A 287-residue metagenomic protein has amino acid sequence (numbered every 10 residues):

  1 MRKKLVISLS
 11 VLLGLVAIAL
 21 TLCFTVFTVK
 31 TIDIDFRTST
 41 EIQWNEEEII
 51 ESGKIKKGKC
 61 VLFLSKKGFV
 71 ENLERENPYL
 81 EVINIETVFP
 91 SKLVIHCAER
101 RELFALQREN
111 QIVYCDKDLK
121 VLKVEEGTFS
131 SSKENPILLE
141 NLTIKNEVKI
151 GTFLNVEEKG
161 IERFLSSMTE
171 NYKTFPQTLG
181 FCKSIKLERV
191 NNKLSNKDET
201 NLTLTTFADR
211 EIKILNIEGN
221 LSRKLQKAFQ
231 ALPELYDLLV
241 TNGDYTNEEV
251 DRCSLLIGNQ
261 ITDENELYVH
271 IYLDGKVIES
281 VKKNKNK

Functional and structural regions predicted by a protein language model:
M1-C23, F27, E46, I50-V61 (+2 more regions): Charged, solvent-exposed interaction patches on well-folded alpha/beta domains that mediate macromolecular contacts
T31-I42: Juxtamembrane extracytosolic/periplasmic "stalk" immediately C-terminal to the first targeting helix
E76-N77: Acidic-histidine catalytic/liganding microenvironments
